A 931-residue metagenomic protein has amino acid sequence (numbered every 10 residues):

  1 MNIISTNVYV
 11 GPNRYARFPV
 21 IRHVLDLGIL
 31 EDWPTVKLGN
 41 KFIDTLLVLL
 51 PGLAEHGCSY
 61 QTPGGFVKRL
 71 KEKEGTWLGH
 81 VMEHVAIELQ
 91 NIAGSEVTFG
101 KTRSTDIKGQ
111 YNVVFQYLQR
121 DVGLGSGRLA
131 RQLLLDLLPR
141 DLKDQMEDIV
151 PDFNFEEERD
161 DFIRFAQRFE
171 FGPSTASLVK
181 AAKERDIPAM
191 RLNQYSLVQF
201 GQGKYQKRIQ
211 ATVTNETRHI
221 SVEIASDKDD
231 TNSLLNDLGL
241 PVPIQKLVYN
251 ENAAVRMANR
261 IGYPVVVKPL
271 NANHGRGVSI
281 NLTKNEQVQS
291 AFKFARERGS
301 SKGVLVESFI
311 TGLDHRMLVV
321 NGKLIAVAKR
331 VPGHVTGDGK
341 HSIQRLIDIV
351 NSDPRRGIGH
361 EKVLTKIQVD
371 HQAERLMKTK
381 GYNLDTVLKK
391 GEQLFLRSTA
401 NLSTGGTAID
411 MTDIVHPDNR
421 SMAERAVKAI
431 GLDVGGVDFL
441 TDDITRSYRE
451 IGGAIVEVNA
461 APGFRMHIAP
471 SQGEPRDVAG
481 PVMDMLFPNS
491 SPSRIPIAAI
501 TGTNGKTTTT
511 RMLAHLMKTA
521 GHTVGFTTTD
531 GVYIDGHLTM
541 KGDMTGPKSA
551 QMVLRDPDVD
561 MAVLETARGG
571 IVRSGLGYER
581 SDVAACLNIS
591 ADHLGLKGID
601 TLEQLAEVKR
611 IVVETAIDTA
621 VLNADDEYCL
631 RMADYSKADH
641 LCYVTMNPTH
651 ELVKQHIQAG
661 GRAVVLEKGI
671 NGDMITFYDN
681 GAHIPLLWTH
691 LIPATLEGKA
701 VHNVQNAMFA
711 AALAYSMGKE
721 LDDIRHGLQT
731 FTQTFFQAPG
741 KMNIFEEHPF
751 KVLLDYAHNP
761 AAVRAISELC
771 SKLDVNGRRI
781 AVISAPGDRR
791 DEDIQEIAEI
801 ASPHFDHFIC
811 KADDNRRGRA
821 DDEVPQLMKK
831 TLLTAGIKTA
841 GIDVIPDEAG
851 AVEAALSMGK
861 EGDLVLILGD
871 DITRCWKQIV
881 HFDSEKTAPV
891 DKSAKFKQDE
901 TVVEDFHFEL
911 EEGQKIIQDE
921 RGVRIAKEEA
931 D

Functional and structural regions predicted by a protein language model:
M1-K183, K323-A326, V331-R345, Q372 (+3 more regions): ATP-dependent carboxylate activation and anion-phosphoryl transfer catalytic cores that bind Mg-ATP to form
I3, Y9-G39, I43, P51 (+7 more regions): ATP-dependent carboxylate-amine ligase
F115-R260, N273: Conserved N-proximal alpha/beta basic substrate-recognition cap immediately N-terminal to, or forming the N-lobe
A182, D438, T527, E565 (+6 more regions): Residue-level signal for inorganic ion chemistry
K207-D370, P417: Active-site nucleotide/adenylate-binding loops and adjacent lid/helix of ATP-dependent enzymes
E307-I310, F439-T441, D639-I670, L728-F731 (+1 more regions): Beta-strand->loop->alpha-helix junctions that form or flank phosphate-binding loops in nucleotide-handling enzymes
N489-V532: Walker A (P-loop) phosphate-binding motif
L538-Q655, L691-A694, P760: Flexible active-site lid/hinge loop adjacent to a nucleotide/diphosphate and Mg2+-phosphate binding pocket
